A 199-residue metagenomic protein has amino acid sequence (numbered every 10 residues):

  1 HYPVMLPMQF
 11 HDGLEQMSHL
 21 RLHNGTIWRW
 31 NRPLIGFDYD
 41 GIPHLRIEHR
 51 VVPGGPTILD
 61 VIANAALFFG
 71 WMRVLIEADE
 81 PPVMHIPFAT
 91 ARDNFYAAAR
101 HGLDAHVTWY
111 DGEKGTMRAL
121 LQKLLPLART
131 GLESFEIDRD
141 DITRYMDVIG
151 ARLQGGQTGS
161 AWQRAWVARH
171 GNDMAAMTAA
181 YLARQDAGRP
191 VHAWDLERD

Functional and structural regions predicted by a protein language model:
H1-D199: C-terminal accessory/tail domains of diverse enzymes
